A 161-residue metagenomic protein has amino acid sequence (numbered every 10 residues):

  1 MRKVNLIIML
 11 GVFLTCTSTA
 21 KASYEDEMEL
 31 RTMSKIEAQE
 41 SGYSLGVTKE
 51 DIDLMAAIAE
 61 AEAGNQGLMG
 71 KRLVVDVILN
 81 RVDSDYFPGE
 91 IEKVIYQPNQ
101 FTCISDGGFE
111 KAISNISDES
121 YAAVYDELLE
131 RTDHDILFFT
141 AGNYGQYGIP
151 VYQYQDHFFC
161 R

Functional and structural regions predicted by a protein language model:
M1, S23-E27, K49: Low-complexity, intrinsically disordered regions enriched in charged/polar residues
R2-A22: Sec-dependent N-terminal signal peptides of Gram-positive bacterial secreted proteins and lipoproteins
C16-S34: Sec-dependent signal peptide cleavage junction
E29-R161: Bacterial extracytoplasmic/cell-wall-associated proteins, especially those involved in peptidoglycan
